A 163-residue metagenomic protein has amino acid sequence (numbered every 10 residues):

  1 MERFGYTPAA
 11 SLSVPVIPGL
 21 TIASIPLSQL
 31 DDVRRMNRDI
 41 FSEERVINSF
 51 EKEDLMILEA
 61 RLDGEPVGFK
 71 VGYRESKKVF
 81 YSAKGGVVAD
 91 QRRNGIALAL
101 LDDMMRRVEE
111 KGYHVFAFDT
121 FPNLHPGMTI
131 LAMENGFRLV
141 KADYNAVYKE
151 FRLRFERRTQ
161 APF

Functional and structural regions predicted by a protein language model:
E2-R45, L153-R154: Short amphipathic alpha-helix that is part of the acyltransferase structural core
R3-A9, Y144-F163: C-terminal "cap" of GNAT-fold acetyltransferases
Y6, A132-A142: Conserved acetyl-CoA-binding loop of GNAT-fold acetyltransferases
S24-V79, A83, V88: Acetyl-CoA-dependent GNAT
V33-F41, M104, V108, A132: Hydrophobic alpha-helical core bundles mediating ligand binding, dimerization, or RNAP-core interactions
V87, R93-R106, E134: Conserved acetyl-CoA-binding loop-helix of GNAT-fold acetyltransferases
V108-F121: Conserved GNAT acetyl-CoA-binding A-motif
F118-T129, A146-V147: Conserved beta-strand-loop-alpha-helix junction that forms the acyl-donor binding cleft
